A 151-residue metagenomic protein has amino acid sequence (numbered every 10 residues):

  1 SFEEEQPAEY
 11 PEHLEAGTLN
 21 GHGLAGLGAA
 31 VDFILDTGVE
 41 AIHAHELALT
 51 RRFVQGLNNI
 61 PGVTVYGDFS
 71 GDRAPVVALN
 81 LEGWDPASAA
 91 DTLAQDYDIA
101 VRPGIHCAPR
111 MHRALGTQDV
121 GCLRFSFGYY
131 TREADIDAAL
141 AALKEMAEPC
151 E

Functional and structural regions predicted by a protein language model:
S1-E151: Pyridoxal 5′-phosphate
